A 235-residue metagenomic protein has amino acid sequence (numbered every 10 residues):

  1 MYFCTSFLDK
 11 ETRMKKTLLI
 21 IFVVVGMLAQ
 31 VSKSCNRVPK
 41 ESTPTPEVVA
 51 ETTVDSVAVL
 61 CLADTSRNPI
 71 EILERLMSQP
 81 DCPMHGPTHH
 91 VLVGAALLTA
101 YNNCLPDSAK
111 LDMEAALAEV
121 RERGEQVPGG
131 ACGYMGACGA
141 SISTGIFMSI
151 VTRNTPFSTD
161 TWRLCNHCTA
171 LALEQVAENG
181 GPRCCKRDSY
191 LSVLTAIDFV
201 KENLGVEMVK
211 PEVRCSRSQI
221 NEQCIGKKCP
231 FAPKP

Functional and structural regions predicted by a protein language model:
M1, N36-E51, R217-I220, G226 (+1 more regions): Cys/His-rich short segments
Y2-R13: Short, Lys/Arg-enriched N-terminal segments with co-localized hydrophobic residues within the first ~10-30 amino acids
M27-P39: Bacterial Sec-dependent signal peptides at the C-terminal "C-region" and cleavage site
L60-R75, K110-E125, N166: Acidic-glycine-rich active-site phosphate/pyrophosphate-binding loop
C61-L97, P182, C215: Polybasic, low-complexity association/targeting segments
L76-P87, Q126-G136, V176-R183: A short glycine/serine-rich beta->alpha loop
V93-C104, E114-S158, W162, N166: Conserved mixed alpha/beta catalytic, RNA-binding, or beta-rich assembly cores of soluble enzyme, regulatory
S158-K201: A structural-propensity feature for long, helix-poor, extended segments
